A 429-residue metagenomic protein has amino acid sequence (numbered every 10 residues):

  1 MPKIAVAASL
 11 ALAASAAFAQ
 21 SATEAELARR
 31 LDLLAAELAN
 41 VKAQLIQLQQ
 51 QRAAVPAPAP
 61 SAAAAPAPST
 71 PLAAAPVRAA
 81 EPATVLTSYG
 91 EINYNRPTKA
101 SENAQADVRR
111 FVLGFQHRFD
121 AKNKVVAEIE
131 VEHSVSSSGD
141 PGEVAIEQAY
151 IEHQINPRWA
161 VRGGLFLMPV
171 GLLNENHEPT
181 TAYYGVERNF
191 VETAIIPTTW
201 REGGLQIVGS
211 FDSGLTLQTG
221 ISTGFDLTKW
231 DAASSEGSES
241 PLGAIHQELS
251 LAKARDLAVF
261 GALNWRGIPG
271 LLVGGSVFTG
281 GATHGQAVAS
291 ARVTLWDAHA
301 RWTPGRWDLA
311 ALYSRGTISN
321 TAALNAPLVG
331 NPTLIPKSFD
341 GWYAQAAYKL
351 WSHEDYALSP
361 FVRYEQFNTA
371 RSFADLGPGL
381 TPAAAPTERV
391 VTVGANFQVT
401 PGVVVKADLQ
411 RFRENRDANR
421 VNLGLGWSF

Functional and structural regions predicted by a protein language model:
M1-F18: Gram-negative bacterial Sec-dependent N-terminal signal peptides
A8, A19-P97: N-terminal periplasmic/intermembrane-space "pro-region" immediately following the signal or transit peptide
L72-T228, R255-L272, Y343-A374: Outer membrane beta-barrel
T98-S101, S138, A149-Q154, N174 (+2 more regions): Outer-membrane beta-barrel pore domains
N176-P179, N189-P197, E202, D231-S235 (+4 more regions): Extracellular/periplasm-exposed beta-strand and loop segments of Gram-negative cell-envelope proteins, dominated by
T180-N189, S240-A244, A326-L328, L376-P378: Short glycine/proline- and charge-enriched loop/turn segments that cap or connect secondary-structure elements
T228-K229, S235-H284: Loop-centered beta-sheet repeat module
